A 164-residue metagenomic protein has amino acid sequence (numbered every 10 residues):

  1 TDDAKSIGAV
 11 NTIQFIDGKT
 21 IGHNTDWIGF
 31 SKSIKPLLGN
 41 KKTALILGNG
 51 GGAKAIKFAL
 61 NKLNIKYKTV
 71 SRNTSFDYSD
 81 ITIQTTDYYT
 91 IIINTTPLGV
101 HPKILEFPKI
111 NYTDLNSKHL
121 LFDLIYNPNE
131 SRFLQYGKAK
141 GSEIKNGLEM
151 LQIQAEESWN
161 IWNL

Functional and structural regions predicted by a protein language model:
T1-L37: Phosphate/diphosphate ligand-binding glycine-rich loop within oxidoreductases
I16, L38-T43, N116-S117: Short helix-loop-beta connector
N24-W27, I34, K42-N61: Glycine-rich adenosine-cofactor-binding loop
K32, E143-L164: Active-site capping/gating segments
A44, K66-K68, I144: Hydrophobic anchor at the start of a short beta-strand that flanks the dinucleotide cofactor-binding loop
G50, N73, N127: Residues in the short beta-alpha loop(s) of Rossmann-like NAD(P)-binding domains
K62-S79: NAD(P)-binding Rossmann-fold cofactor-contacting core
F76-K145, E149: Rossmann-like adenosine-cofactor binding region
